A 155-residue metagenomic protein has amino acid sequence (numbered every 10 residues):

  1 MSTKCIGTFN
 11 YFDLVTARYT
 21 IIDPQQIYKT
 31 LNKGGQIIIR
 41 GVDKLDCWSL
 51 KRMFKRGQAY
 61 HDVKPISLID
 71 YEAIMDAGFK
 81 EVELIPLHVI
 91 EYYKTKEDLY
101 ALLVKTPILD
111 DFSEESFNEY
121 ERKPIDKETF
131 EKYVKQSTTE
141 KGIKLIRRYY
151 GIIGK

Functional and structural regions predicted by a protein language model:
M1-K4, I21: Conserved SAM/SAH-binding loop
K4-V15: A short acidic, Gly/Pro-enriched loop at the edge of an enzyme's catalytic core that lines a small-molecule cofactor
Y11, G78-K80: Short loop/turn motifs at secondary-structure junctions
D13, A17-Y19, R40: Residues lining the SAM
I22-I38: A short glycine-rich, Lys/Arg-flanked "PGG" loop and its adjoining helix->strand segment in the class I
Q36-S67: Conserved class I S-adenosyl-L-methionine
V63-G78: Short alpha-helix
K80-K155: Conserved Class I S-adenosyl-L-methionine
